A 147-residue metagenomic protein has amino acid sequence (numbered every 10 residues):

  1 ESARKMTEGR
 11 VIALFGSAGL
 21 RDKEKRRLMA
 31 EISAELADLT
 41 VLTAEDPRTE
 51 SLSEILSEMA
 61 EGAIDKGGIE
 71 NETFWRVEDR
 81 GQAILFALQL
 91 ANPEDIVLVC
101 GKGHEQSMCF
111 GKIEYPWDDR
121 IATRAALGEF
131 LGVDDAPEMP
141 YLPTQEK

Functional and structural regions predicted by a protein language model:
E1-K147: ATP-dependent carboxylate-amine ligase
